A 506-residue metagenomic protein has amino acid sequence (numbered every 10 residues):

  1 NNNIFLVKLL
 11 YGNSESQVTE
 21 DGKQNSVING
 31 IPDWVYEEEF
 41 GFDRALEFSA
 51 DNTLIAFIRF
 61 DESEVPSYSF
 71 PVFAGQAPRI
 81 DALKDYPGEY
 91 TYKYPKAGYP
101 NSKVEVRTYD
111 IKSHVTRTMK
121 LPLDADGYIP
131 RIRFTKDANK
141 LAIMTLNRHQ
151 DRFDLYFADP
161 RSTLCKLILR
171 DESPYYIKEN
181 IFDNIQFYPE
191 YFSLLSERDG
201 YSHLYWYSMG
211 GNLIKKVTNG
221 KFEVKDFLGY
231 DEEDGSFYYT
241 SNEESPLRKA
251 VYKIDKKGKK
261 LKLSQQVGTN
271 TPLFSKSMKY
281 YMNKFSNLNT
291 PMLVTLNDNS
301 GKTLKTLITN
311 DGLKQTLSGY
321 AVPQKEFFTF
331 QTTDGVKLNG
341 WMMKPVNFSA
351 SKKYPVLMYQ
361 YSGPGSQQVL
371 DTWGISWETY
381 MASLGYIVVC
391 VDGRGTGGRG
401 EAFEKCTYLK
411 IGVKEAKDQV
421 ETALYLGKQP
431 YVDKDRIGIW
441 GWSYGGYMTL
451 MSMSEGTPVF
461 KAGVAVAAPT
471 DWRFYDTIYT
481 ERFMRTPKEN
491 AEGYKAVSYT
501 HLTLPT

Functional and structural regions predicted by a protein language model:
N1-Q17, L46-E47: Hydrophobic or amphipathic alpha-helical targeting/insertion segments
L9-Y11, I111-H114, P160-R161, M209-G210 (+2 more regions): Short loop/turn segments that connect beta-strands within beta-propeller blades
E15-K23, R117-K120, K166-R170, K215-T218 (+2 more regions): Beta-propeller fold detector
V18-L46, L54-T118, S300-Q315, Q368-W377: Predominantly five- to eight-bladed beta-propeller fold
N52, A138, P189-Y191, D234 (+1 more regions): Conserved loop/turn motif of beta-propeller repeat scaffolds
L54-F60, V65-S67, P100-E105, Y128-R133 (+10 more regions): Non-catalytic accessory segments flanking enzyme active sites
D61-S63, S67-Y68, F73-Q76, D85-M209: Beta-propeller domains
A138, N270-L502: Serine-hydrolase catalytic core recognition
